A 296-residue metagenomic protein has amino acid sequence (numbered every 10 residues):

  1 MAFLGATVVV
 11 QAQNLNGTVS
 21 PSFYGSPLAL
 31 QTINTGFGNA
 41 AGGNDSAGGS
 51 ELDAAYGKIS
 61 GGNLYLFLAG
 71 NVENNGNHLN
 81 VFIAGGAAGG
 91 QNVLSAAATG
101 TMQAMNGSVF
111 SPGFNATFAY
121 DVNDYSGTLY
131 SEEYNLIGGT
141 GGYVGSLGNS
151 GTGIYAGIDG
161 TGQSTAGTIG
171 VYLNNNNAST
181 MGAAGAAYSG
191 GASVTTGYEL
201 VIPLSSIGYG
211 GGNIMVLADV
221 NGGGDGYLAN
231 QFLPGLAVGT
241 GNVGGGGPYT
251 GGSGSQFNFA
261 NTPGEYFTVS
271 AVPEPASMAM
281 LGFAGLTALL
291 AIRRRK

Functional and structural regions predicted by a protein language model:
T7-A12: Sec/Tat signal peptide C-region and signal peptidase I cleavage site
Q13-A271: Surface-exposed extracytoplasmic segments
E274-I292: A short, hydrophobic C-terminal helix/tail in secreted or cell-surface proteins
R294-K296: Membrane-interface capping segments at transmembrane-helix boundaries
